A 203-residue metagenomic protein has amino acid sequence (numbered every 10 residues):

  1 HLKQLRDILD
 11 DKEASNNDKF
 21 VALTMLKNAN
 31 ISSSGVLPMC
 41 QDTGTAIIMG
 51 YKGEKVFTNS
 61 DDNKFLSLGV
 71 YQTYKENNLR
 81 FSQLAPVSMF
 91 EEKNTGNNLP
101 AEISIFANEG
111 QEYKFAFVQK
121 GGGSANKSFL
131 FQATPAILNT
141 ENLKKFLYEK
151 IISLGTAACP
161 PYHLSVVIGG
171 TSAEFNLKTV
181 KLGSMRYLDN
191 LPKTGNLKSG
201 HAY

Functional and structural regions predicted by a protein language model:
H1-Y203: Non-transmembrane, aqueous-exposed alpha-helical and coiled segments at domain scale
